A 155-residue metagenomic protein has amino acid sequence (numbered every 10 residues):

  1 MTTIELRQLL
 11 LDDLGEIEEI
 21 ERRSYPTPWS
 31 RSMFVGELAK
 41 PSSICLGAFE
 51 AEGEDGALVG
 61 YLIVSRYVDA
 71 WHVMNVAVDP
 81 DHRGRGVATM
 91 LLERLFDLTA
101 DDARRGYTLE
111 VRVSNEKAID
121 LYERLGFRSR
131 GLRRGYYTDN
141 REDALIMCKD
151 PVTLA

Functional and structural regions predicted by a protein language model:
E5-R85, L92-D102, D150-L154: Acetyl-CoA-dependent GNAT
L58, S129-G131: Residue-level detector of beta-propeller blades
G60, G86-A88, N115, G126: Conserved phosphate-binding and hydrolysis motifs of nucleotide-dependent enzymes
N75-A77, T108-E110, I146: Short aromatic/hydrophobic contact patches that present stacked aromatics for nucleic-acid/ligand binding
T99-E110, R133: Conserved GNAT acetyl-CoA-binding A-motif
L109-I119, Y136-R141: Conserved beta-strand-loop-alpha-helix junction that forms the acyl-donor binding cleft
Y122, F127, M147: Conserved active-site tyrosine of GNAT-family acetyltransferases
D139-A155: Terminal substrate-recognition subdomain of acyl/acetyltransferases
